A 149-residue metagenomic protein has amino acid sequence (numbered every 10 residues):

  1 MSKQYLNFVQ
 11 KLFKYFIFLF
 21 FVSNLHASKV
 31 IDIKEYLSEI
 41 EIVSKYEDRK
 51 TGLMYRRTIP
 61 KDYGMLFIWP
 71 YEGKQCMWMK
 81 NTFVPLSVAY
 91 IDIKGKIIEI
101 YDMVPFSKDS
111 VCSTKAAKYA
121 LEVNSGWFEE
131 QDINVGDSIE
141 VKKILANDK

Functional and structural regions predicted by a protein language model:
K3-Q4, K14, L25: Intrinsically disordered, low-complexity cationic segments
N7-F18: Sec-dependent signal peptide recognition, specifically the positively charged N-region followed immediately by
I17-A27: Hydrophobic h-region of N-terminal signal peptides that target proteins for export in Gram-negative bacteria
S28-K149: Compact, glycine-rich, soluble single-domain proteins
